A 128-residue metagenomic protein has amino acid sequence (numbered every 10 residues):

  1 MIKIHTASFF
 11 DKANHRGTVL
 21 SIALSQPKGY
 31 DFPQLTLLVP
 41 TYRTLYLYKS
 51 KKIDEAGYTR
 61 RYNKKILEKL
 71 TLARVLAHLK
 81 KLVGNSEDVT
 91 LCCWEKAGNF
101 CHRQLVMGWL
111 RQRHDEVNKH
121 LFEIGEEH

Functional and structural regions predicted by a protein language model:
M1-H128: Residues lining hydrophobic/aromatic ligand-binding pockets adjacent to catalytic sites
